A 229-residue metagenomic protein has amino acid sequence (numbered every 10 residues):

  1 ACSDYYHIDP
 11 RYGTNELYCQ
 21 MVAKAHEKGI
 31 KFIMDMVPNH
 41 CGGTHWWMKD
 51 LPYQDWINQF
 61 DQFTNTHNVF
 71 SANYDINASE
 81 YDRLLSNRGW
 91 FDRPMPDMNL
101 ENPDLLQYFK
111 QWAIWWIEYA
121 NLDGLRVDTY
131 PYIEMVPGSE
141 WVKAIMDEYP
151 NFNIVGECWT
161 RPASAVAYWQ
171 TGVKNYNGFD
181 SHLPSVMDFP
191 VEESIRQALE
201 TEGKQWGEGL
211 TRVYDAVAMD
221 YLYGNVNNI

Functional and structural regions predicted by a protein language model:
A1-N15, F91-L106, D123-Y132, Q197-G207: The substrate-binding groove and active-site-proximal loops of carbohydrate-active enzymes, especially glycoside
A1-N87, P131-R161, A165: Acidic/aromatic-lined carbohydrate-recognition and catalytic surfaces of CAZymes acting on diverse glycans
V22, H26, H40, M48 (+4 more regions): Active-site-proximal helices and loops of the catalytic beta/alpha 8
D61-A72, P96-P103, W169-F179: Short N-terminal helix-initiation segments at or just after the protein's N-terminus
R88-W90, Y119: Short, flexible turn/loop "capping" segments at secondary-structure junctions
P94, Y223-I229: Active-site clefts of carbohydrate-active enzymes
F109: Conserved nucleotide-sugar donor-binding subdomain of glycosyltransferases
